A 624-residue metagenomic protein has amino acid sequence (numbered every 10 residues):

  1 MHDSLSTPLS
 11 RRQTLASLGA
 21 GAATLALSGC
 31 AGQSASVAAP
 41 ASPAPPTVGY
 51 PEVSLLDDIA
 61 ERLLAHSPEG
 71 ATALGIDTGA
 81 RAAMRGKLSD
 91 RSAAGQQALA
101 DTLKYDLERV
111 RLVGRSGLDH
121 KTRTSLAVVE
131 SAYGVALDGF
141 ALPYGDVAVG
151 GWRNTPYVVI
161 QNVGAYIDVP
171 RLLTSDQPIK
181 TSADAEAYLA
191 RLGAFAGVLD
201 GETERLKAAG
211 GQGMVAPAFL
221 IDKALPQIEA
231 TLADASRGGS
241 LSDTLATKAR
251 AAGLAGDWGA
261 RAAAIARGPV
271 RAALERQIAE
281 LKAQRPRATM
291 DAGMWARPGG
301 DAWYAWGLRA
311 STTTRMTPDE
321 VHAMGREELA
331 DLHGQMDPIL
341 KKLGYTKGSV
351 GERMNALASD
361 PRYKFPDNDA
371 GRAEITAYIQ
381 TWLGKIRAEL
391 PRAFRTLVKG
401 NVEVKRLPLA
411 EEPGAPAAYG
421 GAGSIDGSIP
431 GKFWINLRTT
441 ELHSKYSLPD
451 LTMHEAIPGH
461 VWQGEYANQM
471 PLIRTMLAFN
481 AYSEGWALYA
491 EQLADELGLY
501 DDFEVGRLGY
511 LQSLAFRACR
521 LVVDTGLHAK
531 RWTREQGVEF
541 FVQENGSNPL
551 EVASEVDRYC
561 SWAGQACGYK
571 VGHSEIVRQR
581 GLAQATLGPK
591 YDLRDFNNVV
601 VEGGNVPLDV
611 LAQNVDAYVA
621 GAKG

Functional and structural regions predicted by a protein language model:
M1-A16, A20-S28: N-terminal secretory signal peptides
A31-G624: N-terminal maturation segment of proteins
